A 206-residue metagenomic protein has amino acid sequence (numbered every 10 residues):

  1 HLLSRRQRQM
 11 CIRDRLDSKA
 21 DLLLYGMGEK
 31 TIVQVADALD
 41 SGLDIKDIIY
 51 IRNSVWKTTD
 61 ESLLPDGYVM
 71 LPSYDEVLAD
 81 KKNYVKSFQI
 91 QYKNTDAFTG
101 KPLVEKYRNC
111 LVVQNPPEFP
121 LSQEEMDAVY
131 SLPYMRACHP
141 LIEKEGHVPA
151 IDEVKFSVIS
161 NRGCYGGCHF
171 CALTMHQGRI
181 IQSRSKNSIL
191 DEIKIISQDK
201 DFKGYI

Functional and structural regions predicted by a protein language model:
H1-R8, I12: Single conserved hydrophobic/aromatic residue that forms the stacking wall/gate of nucleotide- or nucleobase-binding
R5, M175-I206: Core AdoMet radical
R13-M27: Structural recognition of alpha->loop->beta junctions
D21, V129, I189: Conserved, mostly hydrophobic/aromatic
M27-S41, Q123-M126, K194: Two-component system phosphotransfer/interaction surface
I48-Y134: Extended catalytic-interface subdomain
E125-V154: Short, charged low-complexity linear segments at domain edges
E145-A172: N-terminal pre-triad scaffold of radical SAM enzymes
